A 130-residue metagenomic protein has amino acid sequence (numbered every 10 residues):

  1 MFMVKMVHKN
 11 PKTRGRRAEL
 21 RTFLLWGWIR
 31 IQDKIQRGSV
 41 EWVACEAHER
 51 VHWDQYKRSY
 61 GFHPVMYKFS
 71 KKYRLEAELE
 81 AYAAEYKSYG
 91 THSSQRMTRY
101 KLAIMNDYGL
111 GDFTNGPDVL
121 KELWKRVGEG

Functional and structural regions predicted by a protein language model:
M1-R17: A metal-dependent hydrolase signature that marks the N-terminal structural subdomain at the beginning of catalytic folds
K9, F23, G27, L123-R126: Low-complexity, intrinsically disordered/propeptide-like segments
R17-Q32, S39-V40, A44, Q55-E85: Post-HEXXH active-site segment of zinc metalloproteases
Q36-R37, H92: Short coil/turn linker and secondary-structure boundary residues
E46, A77, R96-Y100: Alpha-helical structural motif
H48, H52: Histidine-centered divalent metal-coordination motifs
S88-G130: Long, well-structured alpha-helical subdomains associated with metal-dependent extracellular/ecto-lumenal hydrolases
